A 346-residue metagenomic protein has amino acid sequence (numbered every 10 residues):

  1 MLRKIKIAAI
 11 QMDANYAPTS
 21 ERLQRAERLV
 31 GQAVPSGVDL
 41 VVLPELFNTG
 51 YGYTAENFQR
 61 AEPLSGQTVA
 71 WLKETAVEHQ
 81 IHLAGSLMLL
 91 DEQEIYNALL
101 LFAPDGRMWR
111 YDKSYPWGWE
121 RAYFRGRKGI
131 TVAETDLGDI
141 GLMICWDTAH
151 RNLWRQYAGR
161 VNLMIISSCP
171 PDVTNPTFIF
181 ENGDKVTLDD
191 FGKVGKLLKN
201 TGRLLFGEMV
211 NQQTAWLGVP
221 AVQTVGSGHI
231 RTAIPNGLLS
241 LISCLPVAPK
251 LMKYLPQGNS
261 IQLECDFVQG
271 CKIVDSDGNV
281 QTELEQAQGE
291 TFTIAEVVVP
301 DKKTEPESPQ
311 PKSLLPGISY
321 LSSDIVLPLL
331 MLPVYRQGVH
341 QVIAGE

Functional and structural regions predicted by a protein language model:
M1-L40: N-terminal active-site segment of His-dependent metallophosphoesterases
K4-Y16, A98, R110-D112, G138-D147 (+1 more regions): Active-site-proximal beta-strand elements of phosphoester/diester hydrolases
V30-R60, A76, L83-A84, D147 (+4 more regions): Active-site beta-strand/loop signature of hydrolases that rely on acidic residues for catalysis
L64-L83, A149-T291: CN hydrolase (nitrilase-like) catalytic-core segments centered on the catalytic cysteine and neighboring Lys/Glu
G85-L87, N97-L101, T131-V132, Q269-I273 (+1 more regions): Short beta-strand scaffold segments in enzyme catalytic cores
A98, R110-Y111, E283-E285, I294: Residue-level detector of high-confidence beta-strand sites
K113-G126, A287-P311: A short, polar/charged loop-to-alpha-helix boundary motif
D139-G159, P300-E346: Cysteine/selenocysteine-centered motifs that mediate thiol-based redox chemistry or coordinate metal-sulfur cofactors
